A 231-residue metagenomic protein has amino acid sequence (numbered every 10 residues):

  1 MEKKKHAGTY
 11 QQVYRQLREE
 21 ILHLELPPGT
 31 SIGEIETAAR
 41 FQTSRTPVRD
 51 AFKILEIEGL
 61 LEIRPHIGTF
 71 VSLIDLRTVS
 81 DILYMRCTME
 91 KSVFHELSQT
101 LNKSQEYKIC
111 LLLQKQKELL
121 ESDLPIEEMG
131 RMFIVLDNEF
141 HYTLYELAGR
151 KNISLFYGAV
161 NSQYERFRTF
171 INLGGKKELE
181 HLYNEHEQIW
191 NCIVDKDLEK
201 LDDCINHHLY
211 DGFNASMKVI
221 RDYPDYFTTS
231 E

Functional and structural regions predicted by a protein language model:
M1-Q99, F213, K218-E231: Short linear motifs at protein or domain termini
Q11-Q12, A39, T46, S80 (+7 more regions): A generic "alpha-helical surface" signal
D75-L76, T169-N172: Short alpha-helical transmembrane interface motifs in multi-pass membrane proteins
F94, Q99, K103-T169, L182-C192 (+1 more regions): Conserved amphipathic alpha-helical segments that form helical-bundle/coiled-coil interaction surfaces
G174-E178: Solvent-exposed loop and edge beta-strand segments that line ligand/cofactor-binding and catalytic clefts
